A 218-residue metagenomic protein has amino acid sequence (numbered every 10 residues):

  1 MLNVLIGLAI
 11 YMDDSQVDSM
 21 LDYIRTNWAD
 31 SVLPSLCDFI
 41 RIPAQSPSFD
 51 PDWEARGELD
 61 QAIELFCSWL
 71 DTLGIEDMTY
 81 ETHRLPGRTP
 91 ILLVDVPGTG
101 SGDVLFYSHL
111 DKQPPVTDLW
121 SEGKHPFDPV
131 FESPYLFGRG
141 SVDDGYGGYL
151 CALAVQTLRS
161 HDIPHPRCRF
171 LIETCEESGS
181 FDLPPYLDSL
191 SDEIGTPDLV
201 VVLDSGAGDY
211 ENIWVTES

Functional and structural regions predicted by a protein language model:
V4-Y11: Short, Lys/Arg-enriched N-terminal segments with co-localized hydrophobic residues within the first ~10-30 amino acids
Y11-V116: N-terminal helical capping/dimerization or prosegment-like subdomains of hydrolases acting on amide or phosphate bonds
V32, W120-G123, S218: Short, flexible loop/turn motifs enriched in small residues
R84-G87, V130-Y135, S218: Short, ordered beta-strand-loop transition motifs
R88-L93, K124-P126, N212: Short glycine-rich loop/turn motifs
S101-I172: Active-site metal-coordination/substrate-binding segment of hydrolases, especially metallo-dependent peptidases
G140-E217: Acidic/histidine-rich catalytic neighborhood of metal-dependent amide-processing enzymes
